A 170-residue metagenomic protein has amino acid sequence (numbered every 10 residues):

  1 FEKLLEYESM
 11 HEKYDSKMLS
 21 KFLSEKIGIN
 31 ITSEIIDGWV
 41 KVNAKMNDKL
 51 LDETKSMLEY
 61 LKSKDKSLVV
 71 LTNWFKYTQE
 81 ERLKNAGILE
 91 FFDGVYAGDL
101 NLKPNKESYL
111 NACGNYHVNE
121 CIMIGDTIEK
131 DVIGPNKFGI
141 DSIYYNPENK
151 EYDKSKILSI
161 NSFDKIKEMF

Functional and structural regions predicted by a protein language model:
F1-E2: Active-site neighborhood of HAD-like aspartate-dependent phosphohydrolases
E6-V42: A metal-dependent, Asp-based hydrolase signature
L23-I27, L61, F170: Hydrophobic, Leu/Ile/Phe/Ala-enriched alpha-helical segments that form helix-helix packing faces
I31, K55, E59, K66-V69 (+1 more regions): Asp-based, Mg2+/Mn2+-dependent phosphohydrolase catalytic module
K41-M46, Y77: A short structural micro-motif
N47-L51: Conserved beta-strand/loop elements of the cytosolic catalytic core of P-type E1-E2 ATPases, chiefly in the P-domain
